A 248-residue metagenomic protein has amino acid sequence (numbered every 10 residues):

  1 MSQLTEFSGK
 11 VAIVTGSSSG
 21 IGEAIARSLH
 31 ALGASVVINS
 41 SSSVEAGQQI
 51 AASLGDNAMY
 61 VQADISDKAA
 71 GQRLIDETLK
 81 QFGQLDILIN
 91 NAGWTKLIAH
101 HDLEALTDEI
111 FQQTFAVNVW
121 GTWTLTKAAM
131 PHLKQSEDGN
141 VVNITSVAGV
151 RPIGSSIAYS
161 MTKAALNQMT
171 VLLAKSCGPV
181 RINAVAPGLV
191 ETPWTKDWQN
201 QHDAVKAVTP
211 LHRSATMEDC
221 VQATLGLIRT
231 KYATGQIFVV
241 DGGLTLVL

Functional and structural regions predicted by a protein language model:
V11, S18-S19: Conserved glycine-rich cofactor-binding loop
L32-Q49: Conserved glycine-rich Rossmann-like NAD(P)H-binding loop of the short-chain dehydrogenase/reductase
A99-L103, T107-Q112, V205: Substrate-binding pocket helix/loop in short-chain dehydrogenase/reductase
T126, T162: Active-site helix of classical SDR
P131, V171-G178: Alpha-helical segment proximal to the catalytic Tyr-Lys
S146: Residue(s) in the substrate-gating loop at a strand-loop-helix junction that position the organic substrate next
T216-V240, T245: C-terminal substrate-recognition "lid" of short-chain dehydrogenase/reductases
